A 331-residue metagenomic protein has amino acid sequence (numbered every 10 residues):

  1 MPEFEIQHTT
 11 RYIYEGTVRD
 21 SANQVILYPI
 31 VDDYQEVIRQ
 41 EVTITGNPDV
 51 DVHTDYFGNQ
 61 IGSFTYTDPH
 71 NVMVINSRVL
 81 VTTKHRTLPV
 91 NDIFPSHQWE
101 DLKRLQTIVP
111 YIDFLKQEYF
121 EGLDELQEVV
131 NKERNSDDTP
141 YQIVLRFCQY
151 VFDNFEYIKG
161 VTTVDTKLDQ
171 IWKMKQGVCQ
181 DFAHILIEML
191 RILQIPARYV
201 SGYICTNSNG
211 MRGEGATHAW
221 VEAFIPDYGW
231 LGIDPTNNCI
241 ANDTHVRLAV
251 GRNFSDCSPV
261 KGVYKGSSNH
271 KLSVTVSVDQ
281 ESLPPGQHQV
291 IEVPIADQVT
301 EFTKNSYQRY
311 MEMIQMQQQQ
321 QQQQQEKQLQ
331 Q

Functional and structural regions predicted by a protein language model:
M1-T87, F94-H97: Intrinsically disordered, low-complexity N-terminal segments that are enriched in acidic
P2, H8, S21-N23, Q40 (+6 more regions): Structural beta-strand/beta-sheet cores of well-ordered domains, especially the beta-sheet scaffolds that support
Y14, V81, I225, V278-Q280: Short beta-strand segments enriched in hydrophobic/aromatic residues within well-folded beta-rich domains
V25-L27, E41-V42, N59, N91-E100 (+3 more regions): Short intrinsically disordered coil segments
R78-Q117, P285-V293, D297-Q308: Secretory-pathway-linked proteins and extracytosolic
T83, D101, L105-G177, I185 (+3 more regions): Secondary-structure boundary elements
Q149, D181-S268: Hydrophobic/aromatic-rich core segments of domains that either
D279-Q331: Alpha-helical and coiled-coil interaction segments, frequently adjacent to or embedded within charge-biased
